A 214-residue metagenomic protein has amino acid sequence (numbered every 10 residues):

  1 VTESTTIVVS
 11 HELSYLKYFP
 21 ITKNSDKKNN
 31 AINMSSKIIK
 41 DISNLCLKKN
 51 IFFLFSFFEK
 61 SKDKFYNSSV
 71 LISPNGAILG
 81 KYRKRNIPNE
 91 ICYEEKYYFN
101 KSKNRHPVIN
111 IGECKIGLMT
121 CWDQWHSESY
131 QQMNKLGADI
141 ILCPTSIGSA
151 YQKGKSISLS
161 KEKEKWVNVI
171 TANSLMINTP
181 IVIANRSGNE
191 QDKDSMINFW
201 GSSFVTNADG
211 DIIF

Functional and structural regions predicted by a protein language model:
V1-S4, L136-G137: Glycine-rich phosphate-binding loop signature in dinucleotide/nucleotide-binding domains
E3-N29, P144-I147, K153: Short, conserved active-site loops that position catalytic residues or coordinate cofactors/metal ions across diverse
V9, P107-N110, T171-N173, S195: Short secondary-structure boundary/capping segments
E12, F57, T120, N185: A cross-domain feature marking catalytic cores of carbohydrate-active enzymes and several ubiquitous metabolic/repair
A31-L54, Q124-F214: CN hydrolase (nitrilase-like) catalytic-core segments centered on the catalytic cysteine and neighboring Lys/Glu
I32-M34, K60-I170: Active-site catalytic loop in hydrolytic enzyme cores
S56-D63, I213: Short, glycine/charge-rich beta-strand/loop segments that flank catalytic centers and engage negatively charged groups
